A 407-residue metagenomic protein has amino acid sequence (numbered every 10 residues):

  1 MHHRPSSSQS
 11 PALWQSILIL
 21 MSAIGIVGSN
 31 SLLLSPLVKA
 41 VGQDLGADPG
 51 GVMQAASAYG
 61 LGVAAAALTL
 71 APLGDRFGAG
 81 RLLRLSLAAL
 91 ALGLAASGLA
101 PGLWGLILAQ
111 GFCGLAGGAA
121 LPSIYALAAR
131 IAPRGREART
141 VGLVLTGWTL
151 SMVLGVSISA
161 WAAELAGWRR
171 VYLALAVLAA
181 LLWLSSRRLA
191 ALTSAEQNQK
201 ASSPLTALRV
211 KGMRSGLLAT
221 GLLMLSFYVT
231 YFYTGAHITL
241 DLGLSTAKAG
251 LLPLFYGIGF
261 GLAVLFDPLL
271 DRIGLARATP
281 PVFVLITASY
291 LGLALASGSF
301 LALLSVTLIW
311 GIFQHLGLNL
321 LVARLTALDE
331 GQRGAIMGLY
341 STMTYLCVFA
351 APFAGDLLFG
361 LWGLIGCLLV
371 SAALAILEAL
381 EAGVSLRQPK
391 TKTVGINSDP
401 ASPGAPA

Functional and structural regions predicted by a protein language model:
H3-Q9, A190-L217: Juxtamembrane intracellular "pre-TM" segments in multi-pass secondary transporters
G46, G78, L99-G105, A296-S297: Helix-breaking motifs and short loop linkers at transmembrane-helix boundaries and internal kinks in secondary membrane
A65-P101: Conserved MFS/SLC helix-loop-helix module at the cytosolic interface between two early adjacent transmembrane helices
A67-G78, L262-L275, F359: Helix-to-loop junctions at the C-terminal end of transmembrane segments in multipass secondary transporters
G93, W104-C113, L301-I309: Paired small-residue
A109-W148: Cytoplasmic helix-loop-helix junction between adjacent transmembrane helices in 12-TM secondary transporters
R134-R188: Helix-loop-helix hairpin linking two adjacent transmembrane segments in secondary transporters
A276-L321: C-terminal transmembrane helical hairpin of 12-TM major facilitator-type secondary transporters
